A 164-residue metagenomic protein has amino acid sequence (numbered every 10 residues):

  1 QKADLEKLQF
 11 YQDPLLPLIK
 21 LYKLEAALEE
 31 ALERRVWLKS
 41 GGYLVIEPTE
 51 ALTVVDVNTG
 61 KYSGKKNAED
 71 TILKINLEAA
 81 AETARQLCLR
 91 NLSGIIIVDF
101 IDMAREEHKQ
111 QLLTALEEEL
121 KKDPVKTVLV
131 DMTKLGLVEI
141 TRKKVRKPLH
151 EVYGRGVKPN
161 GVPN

Functional and structural regions predicted by a protein language model:
Q1-T49: Extended, charged alpha/beta regions that create polyanion-binding interfaces
S40-N164: Conserved glycine-centered short motifs in functionally critical loops
